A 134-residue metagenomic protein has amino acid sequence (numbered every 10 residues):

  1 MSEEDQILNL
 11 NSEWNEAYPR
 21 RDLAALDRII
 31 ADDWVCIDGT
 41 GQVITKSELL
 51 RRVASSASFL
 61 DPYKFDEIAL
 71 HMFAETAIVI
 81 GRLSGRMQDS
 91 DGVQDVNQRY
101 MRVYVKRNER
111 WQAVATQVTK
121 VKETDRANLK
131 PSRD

Functional and structural regions predicted by a protein language model:
M1-R28, D33-D134: A beta-strand edge to alpha-helix "cap/lid" segment located at domain peripheries
